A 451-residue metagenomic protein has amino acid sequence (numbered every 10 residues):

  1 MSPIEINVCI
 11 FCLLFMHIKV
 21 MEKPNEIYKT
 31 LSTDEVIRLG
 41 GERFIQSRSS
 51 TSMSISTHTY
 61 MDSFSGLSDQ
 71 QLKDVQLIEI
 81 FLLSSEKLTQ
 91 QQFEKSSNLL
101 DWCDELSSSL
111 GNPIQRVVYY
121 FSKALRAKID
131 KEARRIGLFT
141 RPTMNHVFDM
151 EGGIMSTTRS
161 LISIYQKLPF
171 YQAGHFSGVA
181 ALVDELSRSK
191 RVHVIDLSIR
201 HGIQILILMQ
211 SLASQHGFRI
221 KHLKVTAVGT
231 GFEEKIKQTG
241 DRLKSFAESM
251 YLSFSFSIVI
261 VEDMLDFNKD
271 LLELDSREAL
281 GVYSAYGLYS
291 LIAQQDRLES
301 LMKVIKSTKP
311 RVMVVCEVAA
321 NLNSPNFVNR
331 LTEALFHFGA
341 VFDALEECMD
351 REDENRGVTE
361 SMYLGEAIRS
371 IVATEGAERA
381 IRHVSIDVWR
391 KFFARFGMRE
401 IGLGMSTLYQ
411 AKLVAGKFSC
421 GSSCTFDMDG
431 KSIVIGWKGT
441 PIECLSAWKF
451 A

Functional and structural regions predicted by a protein language model:
M1-A451: Long, compositionally biased intrinsically disordered terminal regions
